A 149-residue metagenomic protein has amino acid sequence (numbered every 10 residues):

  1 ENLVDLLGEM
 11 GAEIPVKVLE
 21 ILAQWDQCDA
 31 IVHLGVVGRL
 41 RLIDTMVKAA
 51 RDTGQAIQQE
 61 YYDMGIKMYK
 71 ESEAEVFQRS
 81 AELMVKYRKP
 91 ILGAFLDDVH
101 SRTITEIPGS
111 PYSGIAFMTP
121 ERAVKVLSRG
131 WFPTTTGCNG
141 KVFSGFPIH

Functional and structural regions predicted by a protein language model:
E1-I66: Short glycine-cluster motifs
D44-H149: Peripheral docking tails and interdomain loops at the edges of cofactor- or intermediate-handling domains
